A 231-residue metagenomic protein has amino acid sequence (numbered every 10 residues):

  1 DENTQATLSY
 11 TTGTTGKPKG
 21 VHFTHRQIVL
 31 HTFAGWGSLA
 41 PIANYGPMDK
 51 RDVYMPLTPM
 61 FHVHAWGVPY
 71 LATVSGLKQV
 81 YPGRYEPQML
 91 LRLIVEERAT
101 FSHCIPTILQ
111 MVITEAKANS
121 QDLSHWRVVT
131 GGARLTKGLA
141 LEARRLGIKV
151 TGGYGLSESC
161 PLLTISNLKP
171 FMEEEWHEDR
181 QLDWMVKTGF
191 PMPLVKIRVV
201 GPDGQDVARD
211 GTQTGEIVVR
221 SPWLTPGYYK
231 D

Functional and structural regions predicted by a protein language model:
D1-Y10, K17, N44-V53: Conserved pre-ATP/AMP-binding loop-to-beta segment of ANL
N3, H25-R26, T58, E97 (+2 more regions): Structural detector for helix-capping/boundary residues
A6-F33: Conserved AMP-binding A3 loop
K19-H22, P56, L77-R84, T151: Short beta-strand->loop structural element characteristic of the AMP-binding/adenylate-forming
V29-V53, F61-T100, E115-A116, L194-K196: Conserved AMP-binding/adenylation subdomain of ANL enzymes
V74-S75, A99-C104, I113-D183, K196 (+2 more regions): Gly/Ser/Thr-rich phosphate-binding loop
L168, K187-L194, P202-D231: Conserved ATP/PPi-binding loop(s) of AMP-dependent carboxylate-activating enzymes
